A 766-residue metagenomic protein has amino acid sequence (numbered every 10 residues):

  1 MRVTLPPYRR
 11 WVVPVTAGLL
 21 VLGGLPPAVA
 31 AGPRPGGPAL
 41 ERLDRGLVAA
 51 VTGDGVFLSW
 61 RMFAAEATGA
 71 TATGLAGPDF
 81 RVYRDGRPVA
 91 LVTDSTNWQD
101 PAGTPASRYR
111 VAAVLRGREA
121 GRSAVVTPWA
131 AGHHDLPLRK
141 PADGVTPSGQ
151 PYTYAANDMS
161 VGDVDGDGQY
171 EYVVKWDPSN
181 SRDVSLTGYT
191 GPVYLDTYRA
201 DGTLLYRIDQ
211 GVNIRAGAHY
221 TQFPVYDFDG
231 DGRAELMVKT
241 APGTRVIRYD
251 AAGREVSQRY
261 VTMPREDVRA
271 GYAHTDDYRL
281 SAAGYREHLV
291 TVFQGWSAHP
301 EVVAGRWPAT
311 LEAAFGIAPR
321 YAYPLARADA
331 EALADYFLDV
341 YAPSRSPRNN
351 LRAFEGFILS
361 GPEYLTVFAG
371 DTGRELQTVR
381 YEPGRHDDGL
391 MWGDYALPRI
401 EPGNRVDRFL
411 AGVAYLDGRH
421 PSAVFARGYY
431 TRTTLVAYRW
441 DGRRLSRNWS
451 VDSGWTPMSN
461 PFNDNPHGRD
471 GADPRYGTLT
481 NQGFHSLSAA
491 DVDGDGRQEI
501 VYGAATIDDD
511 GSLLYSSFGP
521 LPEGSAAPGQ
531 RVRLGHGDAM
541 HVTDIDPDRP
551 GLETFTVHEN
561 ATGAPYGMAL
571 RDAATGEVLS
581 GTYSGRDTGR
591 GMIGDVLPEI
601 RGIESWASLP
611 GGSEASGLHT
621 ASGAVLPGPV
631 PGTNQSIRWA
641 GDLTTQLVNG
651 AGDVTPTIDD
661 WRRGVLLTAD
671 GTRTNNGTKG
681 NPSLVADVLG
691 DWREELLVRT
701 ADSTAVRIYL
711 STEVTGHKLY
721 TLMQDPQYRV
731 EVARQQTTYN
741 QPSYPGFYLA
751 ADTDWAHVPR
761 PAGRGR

Functional and structural regions predicted by a protein language model:
M1-A31: Secretory targeting and sorting signals
L25, R45-V48: Positively charged, hydrophobic/aromatic-enriched amphipathic segments
P33-D44, G55, M62-A67, T73 (+4 more regions): Beta-propeller-forming repeat regions
A49-G53: Short, solvent-exposed loop/linker segments at the N-terminal edge of repeated beta-sheet extracellular domains
A76: Divalent metal-dependent phosphoesterase catalytic cores across multiple superfamilies
